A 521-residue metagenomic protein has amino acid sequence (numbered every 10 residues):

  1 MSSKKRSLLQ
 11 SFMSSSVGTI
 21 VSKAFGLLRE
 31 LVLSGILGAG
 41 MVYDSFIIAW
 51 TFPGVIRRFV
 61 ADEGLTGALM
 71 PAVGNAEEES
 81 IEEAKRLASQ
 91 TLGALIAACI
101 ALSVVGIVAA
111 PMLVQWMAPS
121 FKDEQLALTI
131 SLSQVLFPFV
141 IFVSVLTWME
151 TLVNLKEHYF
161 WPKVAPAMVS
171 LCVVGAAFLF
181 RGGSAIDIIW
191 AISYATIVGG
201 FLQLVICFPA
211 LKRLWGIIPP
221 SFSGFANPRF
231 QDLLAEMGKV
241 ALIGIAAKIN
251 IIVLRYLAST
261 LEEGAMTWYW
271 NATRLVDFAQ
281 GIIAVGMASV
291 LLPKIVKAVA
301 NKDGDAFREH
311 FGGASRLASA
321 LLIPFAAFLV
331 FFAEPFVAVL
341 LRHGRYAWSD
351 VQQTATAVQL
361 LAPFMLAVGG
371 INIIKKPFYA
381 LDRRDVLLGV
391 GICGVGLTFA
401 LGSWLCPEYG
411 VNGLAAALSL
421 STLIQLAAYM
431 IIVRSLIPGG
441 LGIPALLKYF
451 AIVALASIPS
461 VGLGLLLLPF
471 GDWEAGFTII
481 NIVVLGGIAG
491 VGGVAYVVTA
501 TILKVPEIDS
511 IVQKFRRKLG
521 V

Functional and structural regions predicted by a protein language model:
M1-V521: Membrane-embedded alpha-helical bundles of multi-pass transporters/translocases, especially carrier/permease families
